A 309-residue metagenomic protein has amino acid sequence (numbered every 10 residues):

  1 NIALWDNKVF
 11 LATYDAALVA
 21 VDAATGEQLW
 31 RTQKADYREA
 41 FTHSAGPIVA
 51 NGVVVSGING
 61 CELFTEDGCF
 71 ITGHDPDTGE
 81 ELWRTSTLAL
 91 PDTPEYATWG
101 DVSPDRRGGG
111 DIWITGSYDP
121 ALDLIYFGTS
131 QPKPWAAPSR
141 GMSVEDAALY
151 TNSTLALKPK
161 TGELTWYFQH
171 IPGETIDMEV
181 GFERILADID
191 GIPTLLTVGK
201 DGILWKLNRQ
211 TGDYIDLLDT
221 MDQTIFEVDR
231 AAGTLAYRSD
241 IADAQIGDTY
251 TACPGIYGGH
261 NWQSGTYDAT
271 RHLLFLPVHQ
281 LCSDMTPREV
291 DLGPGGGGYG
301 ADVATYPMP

Functional and structural regions predicted by a protein language model:
N1-A17, T42-T65, F70, P104-S139 (+3 more regions): Repeat-blade elements of multi-bladed beta-propeller folds
N1-D6, R31-G46, S86-T115, P132-P134 (+4 more regions): Extracytoplasmic beta-rich repeat domains
Y14, D22-A23, Q33, F41 (+11 more regions): Short, solvent-exposed loop/turn and secondary-structure capping segments
V19, L63-F64, P91-T93, L124 (+9 more regions): Flexible loop/turn segments at secondary-structure boundaries
V21-G26, G68-E81, S143-E163, N208-G212 (+1 more regions): Beta-propeller blade signature
A24, P76-D77, P120-A121, K160 (+4 more regions): Short, ordered coil/turn segments that flank beta-strands lining enzyme active or ligand-binding pockets
Q28-L29, V55: Accessory beta-strand-rich segments of carbohydrate-active enzymes
S139-E145, K158-T161, I192, C253-P294 (+1 more regions): Long hydrophobic segments that form regular secondary structure
